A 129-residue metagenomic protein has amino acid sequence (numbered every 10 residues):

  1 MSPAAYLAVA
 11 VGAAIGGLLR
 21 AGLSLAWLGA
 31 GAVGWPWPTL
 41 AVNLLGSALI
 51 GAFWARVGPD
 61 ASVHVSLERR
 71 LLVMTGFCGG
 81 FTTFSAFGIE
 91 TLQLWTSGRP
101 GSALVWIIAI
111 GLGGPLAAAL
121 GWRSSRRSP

Functional and structural regions predicted by a protein language model:
M1-P129: Membrane-interface helix-loop junctions in multi-pass transporters/channels
